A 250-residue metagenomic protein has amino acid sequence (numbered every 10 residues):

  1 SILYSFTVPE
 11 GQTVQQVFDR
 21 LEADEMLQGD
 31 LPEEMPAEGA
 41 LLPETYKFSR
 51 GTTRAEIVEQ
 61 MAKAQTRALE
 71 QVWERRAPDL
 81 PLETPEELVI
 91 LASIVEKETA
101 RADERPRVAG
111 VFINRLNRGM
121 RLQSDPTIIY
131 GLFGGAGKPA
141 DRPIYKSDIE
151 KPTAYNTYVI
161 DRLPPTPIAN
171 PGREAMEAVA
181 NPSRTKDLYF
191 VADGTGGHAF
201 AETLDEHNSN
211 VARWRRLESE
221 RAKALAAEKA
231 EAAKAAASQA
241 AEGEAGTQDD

Functional and structural regions predicted by a protein language model:
S1-L3, V14-L21: Membrane-embedded segments
I2-E10, M35, K47: Active-site-adjacent loops and short helices of periplasmic peptidoglycan-processing enzymes
V8-Q15, G39: Acidic helix-start/capping segments at beta-turn-to-alpha-helix junctions
F18-Q28, P32-M35, G39-D250: Bacterial extracytoplasmic/cell-wall-associated proteins, especially those involved in peptidoglycan
